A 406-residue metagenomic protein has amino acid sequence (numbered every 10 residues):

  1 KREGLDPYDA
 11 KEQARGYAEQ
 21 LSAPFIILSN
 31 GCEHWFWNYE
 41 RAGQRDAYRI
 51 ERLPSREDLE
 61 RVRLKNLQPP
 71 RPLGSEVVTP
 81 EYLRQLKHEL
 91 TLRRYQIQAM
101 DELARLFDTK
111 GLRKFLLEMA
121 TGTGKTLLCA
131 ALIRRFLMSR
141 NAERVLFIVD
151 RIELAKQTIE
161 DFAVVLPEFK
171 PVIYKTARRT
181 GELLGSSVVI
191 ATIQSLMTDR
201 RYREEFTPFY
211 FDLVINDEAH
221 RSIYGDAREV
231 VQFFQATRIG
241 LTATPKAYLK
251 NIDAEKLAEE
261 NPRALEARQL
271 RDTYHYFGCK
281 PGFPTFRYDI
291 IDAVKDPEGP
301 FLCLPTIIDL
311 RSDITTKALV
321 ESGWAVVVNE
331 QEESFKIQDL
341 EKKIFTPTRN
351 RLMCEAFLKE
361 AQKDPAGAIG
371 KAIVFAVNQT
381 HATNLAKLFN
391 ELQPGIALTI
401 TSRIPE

Functional and structural regions predicted by a protein language model:
R2-R144, E153, Q157-E168, G185-V188 (+3 more regions): ATP-dependent helicase/translocase motor core
G4-P7, L213, I400-E406: Conserved RecA-like P-loop NTPase helicase motor core
L117, A142-R151, A368-N378: Conserved RecA-like ASCE P-loop NTPase motor core of nucleic-acid helicases/translocases
R144-L146, I159, L166-R179, L392-P405: Conserved RecA-like helicase motor-core motifs
T176-V189, E205-P208, R403-E406: Conserved motor-coupling elements within RecA-like helicase/translocase cores
E204-G240, P245-A247: SF2 helicase catalytic motif II
A254-I369: Interdomain helical connector at the RecA1-RecA2 junction of SF1/SF2 helicase-like NTPases
V377-T401: Conserved helicase motor "Helicase C" RecA-like lobe of SF1/SF2 P-loop NTPases
